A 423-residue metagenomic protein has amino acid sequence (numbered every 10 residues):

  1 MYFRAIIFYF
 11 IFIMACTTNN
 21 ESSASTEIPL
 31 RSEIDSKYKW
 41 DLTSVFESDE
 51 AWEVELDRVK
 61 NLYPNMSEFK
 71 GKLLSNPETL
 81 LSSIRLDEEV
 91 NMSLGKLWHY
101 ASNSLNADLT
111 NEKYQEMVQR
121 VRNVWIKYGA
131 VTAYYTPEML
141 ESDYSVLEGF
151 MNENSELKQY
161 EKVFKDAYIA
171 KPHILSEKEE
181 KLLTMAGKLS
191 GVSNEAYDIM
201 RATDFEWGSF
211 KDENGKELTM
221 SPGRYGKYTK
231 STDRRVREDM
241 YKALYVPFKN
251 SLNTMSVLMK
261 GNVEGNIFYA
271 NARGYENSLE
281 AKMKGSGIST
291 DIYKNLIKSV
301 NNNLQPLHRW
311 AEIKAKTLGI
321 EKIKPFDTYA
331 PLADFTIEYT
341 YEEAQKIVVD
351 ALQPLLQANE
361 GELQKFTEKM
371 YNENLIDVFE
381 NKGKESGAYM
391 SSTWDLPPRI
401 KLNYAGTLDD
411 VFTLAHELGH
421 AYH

Functional and structural regions predicted by a protein language model:
M1-Y2: N-terminal secretory signal peptides that target proteins for export/translocation
A5-A15: Bacterial N-terminal signal peptides
C16, N20-D334, Q345: A well-structured
I337-Y339, I376-L396: Catalytic zinc-binding patch centered on the HExxH motif and its immediate surroundings that defines zinc-dependent
I337-Y341, D395-A415: Short pre-active-site segment immediately N-terminal to the catalytic Zn-binding motif
T340-Q364: Carboxylate/His-rich catalytic cores and anion/metal-binding grooves
G419-H423: Catalytic Zn2+-binding segment of zinc metalloproteases
